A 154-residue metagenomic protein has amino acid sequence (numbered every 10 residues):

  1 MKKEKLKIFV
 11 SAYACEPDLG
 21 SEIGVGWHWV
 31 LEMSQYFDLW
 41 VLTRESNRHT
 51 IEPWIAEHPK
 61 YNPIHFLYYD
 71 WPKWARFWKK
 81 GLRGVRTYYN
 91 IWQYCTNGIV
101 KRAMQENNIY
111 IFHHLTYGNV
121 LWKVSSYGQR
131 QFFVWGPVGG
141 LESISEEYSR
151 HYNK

Functional and structural regions predicted by a protein language model:
M1-N62, E106-N107: N-terminal subdomain of nucleotide-sugar transferases
K2-E4, Y13, P72-R83, R130-K154: Acceptor-binding helix/loop patch of EC 2.4 sugar-transfer enzymes, predominantly nucleotide-sugar-dependent
F9, W40-L42, H65-L67, H113 (+1 more regions): Hydrophobic/aromatic beta-strand patches that form the interior of the parallel beta-sheet core in alpha/beta enzyme
A12, D70, T116: Residues that line or immediately flank small-molecule/substrate-binding pockets and catalytic motifs
D18-L19, R48-T50, R76, V120-K123 (+1 more regions): Short catalytic/ligand-binding loop motif for oxyanion handling, primarily in non-cytosolic enzymes, centered on
I23-G26, W54-E57, S125-R130, Y148-H151: Short, glycine/charged-enriched secondary-structure capping and boundary segments
W40-Y94: A conserved catalytic-core segment of Leloir-type glycosyltransferases
Y89-N97, K101, I109-E146: An aromatic- and histidine-rich active-site surface loop
